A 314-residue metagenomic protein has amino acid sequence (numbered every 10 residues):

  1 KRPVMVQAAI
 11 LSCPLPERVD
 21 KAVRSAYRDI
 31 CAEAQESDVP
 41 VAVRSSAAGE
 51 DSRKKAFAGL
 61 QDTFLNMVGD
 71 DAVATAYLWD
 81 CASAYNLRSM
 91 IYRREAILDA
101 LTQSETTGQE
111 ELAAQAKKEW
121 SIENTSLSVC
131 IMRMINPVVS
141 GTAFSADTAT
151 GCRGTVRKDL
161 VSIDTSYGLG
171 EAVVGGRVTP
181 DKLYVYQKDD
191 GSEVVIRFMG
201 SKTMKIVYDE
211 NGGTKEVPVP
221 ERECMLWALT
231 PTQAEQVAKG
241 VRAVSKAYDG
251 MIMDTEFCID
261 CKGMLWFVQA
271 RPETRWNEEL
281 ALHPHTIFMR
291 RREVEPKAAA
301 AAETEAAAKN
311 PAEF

Functional and structural regions predicted by a protein language model:
K1-C130, V139, C224-T232, Q236-M253 (+4 more regions): N-terminal beta-alpha lobe that positions the nucleotide/phosphoryl donor in ATP/NTP-coupled carboxylate activation
L65-V68, F144-D147, V185-Y186, D260: Short beta-strand-to-turn element immediately C-terminal to the catalytic PLP-Schiff-base lysine in fold type I
V139-R153, S162: Segments forming glycine/polar-rich beta-alpha architectures that bind adenosine-containing cofactors
T148, D164-E171, R271-N277: Glycine-rich phosphate/pyrophosphate-binding beta-alpha loops
R153, K158-L160, L265: Hydrophobic "anchor" residues
I163-E223: Short, His- and charge-rich active-site/binding loops that engage polyanionic ligands
